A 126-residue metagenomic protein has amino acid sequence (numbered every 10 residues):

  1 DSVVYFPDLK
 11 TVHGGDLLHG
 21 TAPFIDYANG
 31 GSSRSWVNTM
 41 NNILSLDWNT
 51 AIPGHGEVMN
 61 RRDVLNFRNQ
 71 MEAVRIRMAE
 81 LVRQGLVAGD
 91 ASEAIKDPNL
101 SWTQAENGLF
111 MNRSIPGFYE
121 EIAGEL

Functional and structural regions predicted by a protein language model:
D1-A73, R77-E80: Metallo-beta-lactamase
L44-D47, V58-L126: Accessory terminal helices/loops
